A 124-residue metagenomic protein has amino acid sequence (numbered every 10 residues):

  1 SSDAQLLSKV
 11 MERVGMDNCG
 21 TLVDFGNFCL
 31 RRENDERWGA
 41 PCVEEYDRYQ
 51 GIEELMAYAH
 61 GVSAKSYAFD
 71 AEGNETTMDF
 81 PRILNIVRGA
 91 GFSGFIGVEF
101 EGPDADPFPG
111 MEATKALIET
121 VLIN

Functional and structural regions predicted by a protein language model:
S1-N85: Acidic/histidine-rich catalytic cores of soluble enzymes
R13-N18, G89-F92, L122-N124: Short helix-capping segments at alpha-helix termini
R32-R37, N74, V87, E99-G102 (+2 more regions): Residue-level detector of solvent-exposed, low-hydrophobicity positions
A59-G73, F92-P107: Active-site clefts of carbohydrate-active enzymes
G61, R82-A90, G102, T120: Short basic/hydrophobic patches in alpha-helices and adjacent helix-turn junctions that form amphipathic surface motifs
P107-N124: C-terminal helical cap(s) of enzyme catalytic domains, especially alpha/beta-barrels
